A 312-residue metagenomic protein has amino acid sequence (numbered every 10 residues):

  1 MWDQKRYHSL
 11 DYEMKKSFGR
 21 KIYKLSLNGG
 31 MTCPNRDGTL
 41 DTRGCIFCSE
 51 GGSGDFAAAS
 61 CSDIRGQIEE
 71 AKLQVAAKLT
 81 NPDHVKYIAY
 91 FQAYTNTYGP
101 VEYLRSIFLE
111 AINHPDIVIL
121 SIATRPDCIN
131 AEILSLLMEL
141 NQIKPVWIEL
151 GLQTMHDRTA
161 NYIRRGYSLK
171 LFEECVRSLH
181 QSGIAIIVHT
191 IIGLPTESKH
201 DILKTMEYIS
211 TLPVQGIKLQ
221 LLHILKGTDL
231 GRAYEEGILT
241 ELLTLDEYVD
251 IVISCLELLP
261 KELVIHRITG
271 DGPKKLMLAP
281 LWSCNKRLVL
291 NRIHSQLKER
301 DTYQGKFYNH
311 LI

Functional and structural regions predicted by a protein language model:
M1-I88: N-terminal [4Fe-4S]-dependent radical SAM core
W2-Y12, K21-Y23, G216, I224-I312: Auxiliary Fe-S-binding modules of radical SAM enzymes
Y23-L27, Y87-A89, L120-I122, V146-L150 (+3 more regions): Hydrophobic faces of well-ordered beta-strands that scaffold small-molecule active sites in alpha/beta enzyme cores
G51-A71, V75, L79-V101, D116-I129 (+2 more regions): Core AdoMet radical
A71-A77, I129-I143, E174, L203-P213 (+1 more regions): Short amphipathic alpha-helices and their capping/turn segments at secondary-structure boundaries
A76-N81, I107-P115, S135-P145, R177-Q181 (+1 more regions): Acidic (Asp/Glu)-rich catalytic clusters
V101-L109, N130-E139, I163, I202: Distinct, well-ordered alpha-helical segments
K170-D229, D246-T269: Conserved C-terminal portion of the radical SAM core fold that forms the substrate/S-adenosylmethionine-binding
